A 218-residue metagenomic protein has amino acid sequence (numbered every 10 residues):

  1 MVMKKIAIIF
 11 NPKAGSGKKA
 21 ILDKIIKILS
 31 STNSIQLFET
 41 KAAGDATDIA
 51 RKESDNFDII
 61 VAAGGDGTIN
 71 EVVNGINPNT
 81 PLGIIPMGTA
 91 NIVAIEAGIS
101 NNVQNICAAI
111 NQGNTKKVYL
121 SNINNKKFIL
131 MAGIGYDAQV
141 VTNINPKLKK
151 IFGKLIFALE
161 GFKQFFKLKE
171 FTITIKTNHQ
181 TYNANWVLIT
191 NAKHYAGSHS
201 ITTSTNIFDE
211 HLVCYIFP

Functional and structural regions predicted by a protein language model:
M1-I59, N70, Q104-A108, H179: ATP/NTP phosphate-donor binding region
I9, P78-P81, M87-W186: Catalytic core of DAGKc-family lipid kinases
P12, A63-G65, I85-M87: Glycine-rich beta-strand-to-loop/alpha-helix junction loops that act as flexible
K18-K19, E71-V73, V93-I95, S198-H199: Short glycine-/acidic-enriched loop or helix-start segments at secondary-structure transitions that form or flank
S34-Q36, N56-I60, P78-L82, K126-K127: Short active-site oxyanion
A46, D66, V187: Short conserved active-site loop signatures built around small residues
T68-N79: Short Gly/Thr/Asp-enriched flexible loops that form oxyanion-binding sites at enzyme active sites
I173, N178-H179, N183-P218: Internal anion-binding site segments
